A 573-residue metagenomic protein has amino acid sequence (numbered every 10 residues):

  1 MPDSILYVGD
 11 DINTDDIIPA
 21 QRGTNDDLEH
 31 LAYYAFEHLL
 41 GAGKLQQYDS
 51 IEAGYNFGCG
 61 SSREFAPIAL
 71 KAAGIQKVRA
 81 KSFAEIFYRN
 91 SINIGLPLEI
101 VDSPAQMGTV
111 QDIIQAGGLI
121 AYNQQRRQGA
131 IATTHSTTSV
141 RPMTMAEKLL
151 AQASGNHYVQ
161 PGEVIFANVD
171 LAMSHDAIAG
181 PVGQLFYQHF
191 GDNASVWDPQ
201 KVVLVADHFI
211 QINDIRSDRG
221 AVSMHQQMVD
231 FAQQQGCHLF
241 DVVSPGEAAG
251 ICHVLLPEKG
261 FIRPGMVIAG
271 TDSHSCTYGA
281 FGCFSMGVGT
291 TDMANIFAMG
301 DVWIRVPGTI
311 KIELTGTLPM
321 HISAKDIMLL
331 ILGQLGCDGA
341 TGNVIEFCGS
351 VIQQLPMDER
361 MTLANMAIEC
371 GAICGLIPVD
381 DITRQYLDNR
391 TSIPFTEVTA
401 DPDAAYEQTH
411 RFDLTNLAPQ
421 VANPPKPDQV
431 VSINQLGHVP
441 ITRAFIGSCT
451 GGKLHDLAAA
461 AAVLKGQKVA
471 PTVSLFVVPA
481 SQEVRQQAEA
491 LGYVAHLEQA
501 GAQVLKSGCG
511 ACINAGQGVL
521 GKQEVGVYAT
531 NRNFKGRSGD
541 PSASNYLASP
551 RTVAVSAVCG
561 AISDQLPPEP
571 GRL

Functional and structural regions predicted by a protein language model:
M1-L573: Fe-S-dependent hydro-lyases/dehydratases of central metabolism
